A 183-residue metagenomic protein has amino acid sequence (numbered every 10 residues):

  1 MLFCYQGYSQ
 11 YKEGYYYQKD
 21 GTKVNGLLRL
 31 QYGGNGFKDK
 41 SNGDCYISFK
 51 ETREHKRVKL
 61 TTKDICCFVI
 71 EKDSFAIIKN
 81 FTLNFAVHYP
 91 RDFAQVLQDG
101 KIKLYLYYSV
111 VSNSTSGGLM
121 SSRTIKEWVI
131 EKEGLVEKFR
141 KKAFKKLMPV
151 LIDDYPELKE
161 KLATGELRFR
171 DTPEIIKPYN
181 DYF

Functional and structural regions predicted by a protein language model:
M1-E13: Bacterial Sec-dependent N-terminal signal peptides
L2-C4, S48, N84, K138 (+2 more regions): Intrinsic disorder/low-structure terminal segments
G14, V24, P173: Residue-level detector of short, conserved catalytic/binding motifs and their immediate flanks
Y17-L158: Aromatic-patch recognition
I152-F183: C-terminal partner/receptor-binding element of secreted or periplasmic proteins
